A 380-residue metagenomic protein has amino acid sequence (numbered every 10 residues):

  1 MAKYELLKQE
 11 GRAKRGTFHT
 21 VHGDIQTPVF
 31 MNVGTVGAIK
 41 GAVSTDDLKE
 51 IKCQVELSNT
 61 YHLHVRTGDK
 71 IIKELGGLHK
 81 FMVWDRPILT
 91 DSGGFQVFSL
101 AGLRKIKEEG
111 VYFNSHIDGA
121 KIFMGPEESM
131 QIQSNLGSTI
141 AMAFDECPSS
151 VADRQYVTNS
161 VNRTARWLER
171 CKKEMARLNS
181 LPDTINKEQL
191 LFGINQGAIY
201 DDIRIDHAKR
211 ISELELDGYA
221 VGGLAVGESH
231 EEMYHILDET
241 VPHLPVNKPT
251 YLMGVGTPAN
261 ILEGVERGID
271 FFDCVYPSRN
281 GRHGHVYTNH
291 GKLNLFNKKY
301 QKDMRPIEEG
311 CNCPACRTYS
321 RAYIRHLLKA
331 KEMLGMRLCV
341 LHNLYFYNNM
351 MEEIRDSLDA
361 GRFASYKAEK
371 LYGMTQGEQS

Functional and structural regions predicted by a protein language model:
M1-I185, K298-Q301: Non-catalytic, usually N-terminal nucleic-acid engagement modules in DNA/RNA processing proteins
M1-T17, I25-N32, G41-A42, D145-V151 (+1 more regions): C-terminal extensions of enzymes
G23, E56, D91, Q133 (+5 more regions): Conserved, mostly hydrophobic/aromatic
E128, I132, L136, N159 (+6 more regions): A non-catalytic, amphipathic alpha-helix used as a structural packing/dimerization or gating element in enzyme scaffolds
S149-R154, T158, G218-L224, M333-M336: Glycine- and acidic
A165, E174, L178, L190-I307: Glycine-rich phosphate/ribose-binding loops and adjacent secondary-structure elements that form binding surfaces
E174-T184, K248, I354-Y366: Surface-exposed helix-capping loop/turn segments at secondary-structure junctions
